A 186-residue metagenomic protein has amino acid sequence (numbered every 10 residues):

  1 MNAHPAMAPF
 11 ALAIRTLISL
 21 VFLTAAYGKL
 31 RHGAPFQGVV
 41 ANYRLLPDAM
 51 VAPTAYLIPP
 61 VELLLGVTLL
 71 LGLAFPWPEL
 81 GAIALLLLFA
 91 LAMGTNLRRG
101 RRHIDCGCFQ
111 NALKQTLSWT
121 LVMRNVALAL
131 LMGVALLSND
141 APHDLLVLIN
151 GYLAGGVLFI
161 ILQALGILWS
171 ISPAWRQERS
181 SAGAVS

Functional and structural regions predicted by a protein language model:
N2-V185: Membrane-interfacial helix-loop segments of redox and metal-homeostasis proteins, especially TM-loop-TM junctions
